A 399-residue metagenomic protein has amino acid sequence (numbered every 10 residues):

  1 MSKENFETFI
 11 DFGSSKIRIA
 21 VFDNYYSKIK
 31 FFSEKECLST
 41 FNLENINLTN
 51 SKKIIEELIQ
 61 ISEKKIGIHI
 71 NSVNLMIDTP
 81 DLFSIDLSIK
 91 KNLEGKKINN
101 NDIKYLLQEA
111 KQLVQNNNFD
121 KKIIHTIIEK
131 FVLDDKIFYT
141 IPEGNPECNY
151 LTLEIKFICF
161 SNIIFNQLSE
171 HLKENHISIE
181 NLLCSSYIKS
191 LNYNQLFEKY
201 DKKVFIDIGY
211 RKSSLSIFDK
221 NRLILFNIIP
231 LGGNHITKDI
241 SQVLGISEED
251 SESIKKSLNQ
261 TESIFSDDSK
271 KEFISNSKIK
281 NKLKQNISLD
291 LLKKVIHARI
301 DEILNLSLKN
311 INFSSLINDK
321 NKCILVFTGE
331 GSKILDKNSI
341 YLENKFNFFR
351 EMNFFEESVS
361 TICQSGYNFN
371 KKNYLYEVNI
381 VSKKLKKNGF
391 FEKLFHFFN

Functional and structural regions predicted by a protein language model:
M1-K16, A20, N24-S72, I77-K203 (+8 more regions): Nucleotide/phosphate-binding catalytic cleft detector across ATP-hydrolyzing and phosphate-transferring enzymes
S15-K16, Y210-S214: Short acidic, Gly/Ser-rich segments with clustered Asp/Glu that frequently serve as metal-coordination loops in enzyme
V21, L215-I217: Conserved blade-register residue in beta-propeller folds
N47-I54, I296-I303, I362: Phosphate/oxyanion-binding active-site loops and adjacent basic polyanion-contact surfaces
K64-I68, P80, F157, F165 (+5 more regions): Phosphate-binding glycine-rich/basic clefts of nucleotide- and phosphate-handling proteins, predominantly
Q195, K202, I206, L215 (+1 more regions): Conserved mixed alpha/beta catalytic, RNA-binding, or beta-rich assembly cores of soluble enzyme, regulatory
K309-V326, K333-E351: ATP-binding/phosphotransfer module of carbohydrate and carboxylate kinases, centering on a glycine-rich
Y341-F369: Conserved phosphate-binding/catalytic loops in two-lobed NTP-binding clefts
